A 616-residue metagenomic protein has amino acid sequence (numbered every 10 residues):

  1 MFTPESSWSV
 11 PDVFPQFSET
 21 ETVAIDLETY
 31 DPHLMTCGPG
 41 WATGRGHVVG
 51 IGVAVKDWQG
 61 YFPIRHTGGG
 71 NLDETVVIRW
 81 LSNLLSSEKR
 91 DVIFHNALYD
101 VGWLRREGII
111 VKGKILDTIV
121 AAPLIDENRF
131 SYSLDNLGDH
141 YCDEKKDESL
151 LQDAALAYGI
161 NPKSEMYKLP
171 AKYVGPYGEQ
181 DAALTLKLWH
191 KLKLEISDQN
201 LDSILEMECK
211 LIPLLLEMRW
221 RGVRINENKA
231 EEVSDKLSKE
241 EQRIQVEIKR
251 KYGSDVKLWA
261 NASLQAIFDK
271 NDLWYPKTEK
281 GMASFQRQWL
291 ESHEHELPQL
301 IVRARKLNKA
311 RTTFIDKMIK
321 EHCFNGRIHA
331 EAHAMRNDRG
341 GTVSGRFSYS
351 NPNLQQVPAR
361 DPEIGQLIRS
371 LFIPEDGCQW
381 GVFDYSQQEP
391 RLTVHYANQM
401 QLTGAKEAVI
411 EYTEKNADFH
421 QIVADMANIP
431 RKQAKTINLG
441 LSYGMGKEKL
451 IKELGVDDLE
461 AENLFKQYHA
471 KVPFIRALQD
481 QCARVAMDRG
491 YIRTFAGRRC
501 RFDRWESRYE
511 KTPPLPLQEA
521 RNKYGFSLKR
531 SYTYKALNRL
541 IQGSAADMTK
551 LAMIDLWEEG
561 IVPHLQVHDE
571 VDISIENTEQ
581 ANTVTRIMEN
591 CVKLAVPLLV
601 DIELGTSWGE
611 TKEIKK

Functional and structural regions predicted by a protein language model:
M1-T67, K112, R129, H140-C142 (+10 more regions): Conserved "right-hand" nucleotidyltransferase catalytic core of DNA-directed polymerases
A24, R90-A97, V382: Acidic beta-strand-to-loop metal/phosphate-binding motif
D31-L34, L98-I109, P123-I125, Q265-D272 (+2 more regions): Short active-site loop/helix that positions an aromatic residue
K56-V92, V223: Nucleic-acid-processing active sites and adjacent nucleic-acid-binding tracks, predominantly divalent metal-dependent
I110-E127, L134-N136, N416-Q421: Conserved beta-strand -> loop -> alpha-helix junction used to position metal-binding or nucleic-acid-contacting
P213, W220, L273-P276, E291 (+3 more regions): Conserved catalytic core of nucleic-acid polymerases
D458, E576-Q580: Helix N-cap motif at beta-to-alpha junctions
K471-V472, R586-V596: A common structural junction motif
